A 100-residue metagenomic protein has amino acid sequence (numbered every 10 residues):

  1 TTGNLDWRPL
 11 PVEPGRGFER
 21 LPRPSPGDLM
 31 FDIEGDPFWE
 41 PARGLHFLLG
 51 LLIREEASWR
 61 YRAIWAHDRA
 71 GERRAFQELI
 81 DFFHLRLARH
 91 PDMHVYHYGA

Functional and structural regions predicted by a protein language model:
T1-E40, L85: Long, highly charged low-complexity segments
R23-P26, R43-F47, A88-D92: Short, well-ordered loop/turn elements at secondary-structure boundaries
M30-D32, L48-G50, H94-H97: Structured core elements
E34-D36, E56, Y98-A100: An acidic- and aromatic-residue-enriched active-site/binding cleft used to recognize and process polar
W39-G44, A100: A short acidic (Asp/Glu
G44-A57: Short conserved beta-strand segments at catalytic cores or DNA/RNA-binding microdomains of nucleic-acid binding
I53, Y61-A100: Conserved DEDDh/DEDDy metal-dependent 3′-5′ exonuclease domain
